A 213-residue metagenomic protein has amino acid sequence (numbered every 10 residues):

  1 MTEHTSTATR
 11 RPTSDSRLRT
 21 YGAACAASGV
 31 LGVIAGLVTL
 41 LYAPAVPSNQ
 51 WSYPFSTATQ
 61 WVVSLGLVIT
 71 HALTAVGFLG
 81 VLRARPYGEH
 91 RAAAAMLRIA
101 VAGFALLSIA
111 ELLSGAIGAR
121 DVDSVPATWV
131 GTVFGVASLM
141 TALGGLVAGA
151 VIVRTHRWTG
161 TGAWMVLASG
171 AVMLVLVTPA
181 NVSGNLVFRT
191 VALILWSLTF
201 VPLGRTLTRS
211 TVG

Functional and structural regions predicted by a protein language model:
T2-G213: Hydrophobic, aromatic-enriched alpha-helical segments typical of multi-pass transmembrane helices
